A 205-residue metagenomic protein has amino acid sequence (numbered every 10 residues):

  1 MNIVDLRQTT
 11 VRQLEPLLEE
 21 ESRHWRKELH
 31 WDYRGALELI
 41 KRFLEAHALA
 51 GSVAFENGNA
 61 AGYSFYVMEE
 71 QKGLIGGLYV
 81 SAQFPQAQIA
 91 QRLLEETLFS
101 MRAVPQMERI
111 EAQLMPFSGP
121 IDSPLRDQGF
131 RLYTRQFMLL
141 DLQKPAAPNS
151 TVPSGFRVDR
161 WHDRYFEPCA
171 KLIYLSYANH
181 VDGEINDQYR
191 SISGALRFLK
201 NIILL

Functional and structural regions predicted by a protein language model:
M1-L18, R157-E184: A short beta-loop-alpha structural element at the N-terminal edge of CoA-dependent acyl/N-acetyltransferase catalytic
V4-R7, F55, V67, G76 (+2 more regions): Residue-level detector of conserved, well-ordered beta-strand and adjacent loop positions that form binding/recognition
L18-Y33, R42-F43, L172-D187: Helix-loop element at the rim of GNAT/NAT acetyltransferase active sites that forms part of the acceptor-substrate
E28-G51, N186-L205: Active-site rim helix/loop that mediates acceptor-substrate recognition in acyltransferases
A36-M101: Conserved donor-binding loop and adjoining core beta-sheet/short helix segment in diverse acyl/aminoacyl transferases
Q71, A82-G155, H162: Acyl-donor-binding surface of acyltransferase catalytic domains
